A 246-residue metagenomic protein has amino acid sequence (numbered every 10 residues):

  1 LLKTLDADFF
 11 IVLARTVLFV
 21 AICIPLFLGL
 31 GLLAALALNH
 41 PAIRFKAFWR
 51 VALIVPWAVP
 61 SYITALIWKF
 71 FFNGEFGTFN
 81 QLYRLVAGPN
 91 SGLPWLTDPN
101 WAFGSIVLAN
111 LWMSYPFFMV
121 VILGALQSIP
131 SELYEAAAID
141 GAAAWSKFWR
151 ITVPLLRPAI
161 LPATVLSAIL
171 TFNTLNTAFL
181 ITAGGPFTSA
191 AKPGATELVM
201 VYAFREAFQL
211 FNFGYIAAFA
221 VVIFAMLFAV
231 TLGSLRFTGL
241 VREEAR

Functional and structural regions predicted by a protein language model:
L1-R246: A structural signal for multi-pass alpha-helical bundles of membrane permease subunits that mediate small-molecule
